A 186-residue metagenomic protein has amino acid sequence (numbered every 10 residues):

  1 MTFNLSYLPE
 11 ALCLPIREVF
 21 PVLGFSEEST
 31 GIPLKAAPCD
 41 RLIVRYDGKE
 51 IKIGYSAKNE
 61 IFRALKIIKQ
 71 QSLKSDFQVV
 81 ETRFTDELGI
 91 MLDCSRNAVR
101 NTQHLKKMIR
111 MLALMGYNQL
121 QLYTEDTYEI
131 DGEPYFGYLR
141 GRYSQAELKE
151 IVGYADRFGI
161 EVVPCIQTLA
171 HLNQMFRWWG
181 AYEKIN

Functional and structural regions predicted by a protein language model:
M1-E27: Short Lys/Arg-enriched alpha/beta "domain-start" segment
T2, D47-N186: Feature activates predominantly on carbohydrate-active enzymes
E10, A37-C39, K58-N59: Short, glycine-/Ser/Thr-/acidic-enriched flexible segments
E18-G54: Short, well-ordered secondary-structure micro-motifs within conserved domains or adaptor modules
